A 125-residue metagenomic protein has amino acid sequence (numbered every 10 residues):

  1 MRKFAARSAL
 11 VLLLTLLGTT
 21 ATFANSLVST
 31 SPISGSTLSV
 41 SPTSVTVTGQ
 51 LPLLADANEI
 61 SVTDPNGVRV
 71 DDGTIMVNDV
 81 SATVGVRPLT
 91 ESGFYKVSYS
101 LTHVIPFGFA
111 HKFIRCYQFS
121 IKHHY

Functional and structural regions predicted by a protein language model:
M1-A9: Bacterial N-terminal signal peptides that target proteins for export
T19-A24: Sec/Tat signal peptide C-region and signal peptidase I cleavage site
N25-V28, S36, G108-Y125: Extracytoplasmic/periplasmic copper-protein system
V47-T74: Short, surface-exposed alpha-helix to beta-strand junction/turn motifs within ectodomains of secreted and cell-envelope
T83-R87: Exposed aromatic-hydrophobic patches
P88-G93: Surface-exposed, short loops/turns at beta-strand junctions within beta-sandwich domains
S100-V104: Beta-strand-rich extracellular modules
